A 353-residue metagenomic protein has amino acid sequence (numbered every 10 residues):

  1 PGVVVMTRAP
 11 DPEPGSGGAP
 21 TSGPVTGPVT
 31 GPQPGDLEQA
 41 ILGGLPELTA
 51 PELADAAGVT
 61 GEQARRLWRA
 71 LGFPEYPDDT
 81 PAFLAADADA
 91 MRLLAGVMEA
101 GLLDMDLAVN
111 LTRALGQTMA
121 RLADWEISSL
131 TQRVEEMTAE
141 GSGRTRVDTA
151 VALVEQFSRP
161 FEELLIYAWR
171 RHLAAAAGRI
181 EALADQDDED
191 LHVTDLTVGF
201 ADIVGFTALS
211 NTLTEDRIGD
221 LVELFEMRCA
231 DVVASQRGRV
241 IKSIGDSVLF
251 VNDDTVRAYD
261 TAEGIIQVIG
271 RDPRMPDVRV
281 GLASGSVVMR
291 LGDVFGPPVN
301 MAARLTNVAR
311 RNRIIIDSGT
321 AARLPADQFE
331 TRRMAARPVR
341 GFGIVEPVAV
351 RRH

Functional and structural regions predicted by a protein language model:
G2-D187: Arg/Lys-rich, alpha-helical DNA-contact motif
A54, F250-D254, R352: Short beta-strand-to-loop capping motifs
D187-G264: Catalytic NTP-binding/metal-coordinating core of nucleotidyl cyclase/transferase enzymes
I203, V287, V339: Hydrophobic pocket-lining residues within nucleotide cofactor-binding pockets
E223-R237, L249-V280, S284-S286, P297 (+2 more regions): Alpha-helical scaffold within the catalytic cores of cyclic-nucleotide enzymes
R290-G296: Short, surface-exposed loop/helix-turn segments at secondary-structure junctions that function as lids/hinges flanking
N312-H353: Cytosolic regulatory/linker segments at or just downstream of nucleotide-handling modules in signal-transduction
